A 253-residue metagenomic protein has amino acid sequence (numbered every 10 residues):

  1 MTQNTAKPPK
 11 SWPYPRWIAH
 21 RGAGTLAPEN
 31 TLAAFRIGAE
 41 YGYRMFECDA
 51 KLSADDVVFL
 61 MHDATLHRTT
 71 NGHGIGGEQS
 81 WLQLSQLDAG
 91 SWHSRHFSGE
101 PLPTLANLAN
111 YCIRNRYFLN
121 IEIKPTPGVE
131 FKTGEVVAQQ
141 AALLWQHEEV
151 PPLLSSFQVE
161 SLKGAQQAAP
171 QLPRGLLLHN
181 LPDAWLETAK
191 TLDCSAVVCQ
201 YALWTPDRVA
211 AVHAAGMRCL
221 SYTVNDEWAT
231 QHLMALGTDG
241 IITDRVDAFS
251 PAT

Functional and structural regions predicted by a protein language model:
M1-T253: Phosphate-group recognition and catalysis centered on beta-loop-alpha active-site segments
